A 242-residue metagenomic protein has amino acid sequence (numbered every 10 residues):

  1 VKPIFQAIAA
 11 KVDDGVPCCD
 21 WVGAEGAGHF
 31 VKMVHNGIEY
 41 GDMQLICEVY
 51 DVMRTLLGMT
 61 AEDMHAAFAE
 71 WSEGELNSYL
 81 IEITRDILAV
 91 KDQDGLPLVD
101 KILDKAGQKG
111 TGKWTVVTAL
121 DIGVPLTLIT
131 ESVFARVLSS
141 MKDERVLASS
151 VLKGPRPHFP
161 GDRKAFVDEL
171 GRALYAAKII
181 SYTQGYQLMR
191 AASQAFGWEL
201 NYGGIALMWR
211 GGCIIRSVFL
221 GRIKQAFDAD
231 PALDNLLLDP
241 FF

Functional and structural regions predicted by a protein language model:
K2-M33, G37, G41: Active-site cavity-forming subdomains of large catalytic enzyme subunits
G15-C19, A27, Y40-F242: C-terminal substrate-binding/catalytic lobe of Rossmann-fold NAD(P)-dependent dehydrogenases
